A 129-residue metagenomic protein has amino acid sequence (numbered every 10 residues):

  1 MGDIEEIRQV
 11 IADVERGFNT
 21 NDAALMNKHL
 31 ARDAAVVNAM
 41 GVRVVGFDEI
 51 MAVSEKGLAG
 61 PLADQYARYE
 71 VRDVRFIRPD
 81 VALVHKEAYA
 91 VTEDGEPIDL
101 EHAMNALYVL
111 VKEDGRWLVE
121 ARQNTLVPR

Functional and structural regions predicted by a protein language model:
M1-D33, L118: Short, low-complexity N-terminal intrinsically disordered segments enriched in polar/charged residues
I4, A23-D80, E87, L100-E101: A solvent-exposed, acidic/Ser-Thr-rich amphipathic alpha-helical stretch
A24, R43, V91, R116 (+1 more regions): Flexible, glycine-rich phosphate/dinucleotide-binding loops and adjacent beta-alpha linkers at cofactor/substrate
V74-A82, L110-R116: A short, structured loop/turn motif at beta-sheet edges
H85-E93: Generic short beta-strand segments
E96-P97: Outer-membrane beta-barrel domain signature
A103-R129: Short beta-strand edge/turn micro-motifs at domain boundaries
